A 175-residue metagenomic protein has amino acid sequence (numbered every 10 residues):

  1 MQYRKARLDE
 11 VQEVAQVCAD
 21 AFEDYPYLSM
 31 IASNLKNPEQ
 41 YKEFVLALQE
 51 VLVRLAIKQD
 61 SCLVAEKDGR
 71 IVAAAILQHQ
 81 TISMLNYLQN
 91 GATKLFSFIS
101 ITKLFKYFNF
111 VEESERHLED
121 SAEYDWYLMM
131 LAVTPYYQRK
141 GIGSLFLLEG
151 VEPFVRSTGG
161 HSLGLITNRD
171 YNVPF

Functional and structural regions predicted by a protein language model:
Q2-S29: A short beta-loop-alpha structural element at the N-terminal edge of CoA-dependent acyl/N-acetyltransferase catalytic
P26-Q49: Conserved GNAT-fold acetyl-CoA-binding loop/helix
E43-V64, E123, Y127: A short helix-loop-beta-strand connector motif used in the catalytic cores of GNAT acetyltransferases and, in some
I71-L131: Conserved acyl-donor/pantetheine-binding loop and adjacent beta-alpha core of acyl/acetyltransferases and related
L128, L163-T167: Conserved hydrophobic beta-strand within the GNAT/NAT acetyltransferase core sheet that lines the active-site cleft
V133, R139-P153: Conserved acetyl-CoA-binding loop-helix of GNAT-fold acetyltransferases
T134, N168: Residue-level recognition of the GNAT/N-acetyltransferase active site
S157-T158, R169-F175: Conserved active-site alpha-helix within GNAT-family acetyltransferase domains
